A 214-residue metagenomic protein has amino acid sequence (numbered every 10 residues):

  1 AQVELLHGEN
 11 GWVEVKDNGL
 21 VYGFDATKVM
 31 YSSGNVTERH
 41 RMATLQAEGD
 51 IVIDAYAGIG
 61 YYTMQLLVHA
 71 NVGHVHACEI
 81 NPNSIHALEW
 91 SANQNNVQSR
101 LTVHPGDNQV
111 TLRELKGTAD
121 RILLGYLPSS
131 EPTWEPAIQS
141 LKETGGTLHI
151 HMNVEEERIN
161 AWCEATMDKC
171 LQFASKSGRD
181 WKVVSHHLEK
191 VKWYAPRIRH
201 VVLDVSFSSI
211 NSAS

Functional and structural regions predicted by a protein language model:
A1-G34, T44: Non-catalytic substrate-recognition/targeting regions of SAM-dependent transferases
G49-G58: Conserved class I S-adenosyl-L-methionine
I53, V75-C78: Conserved beta-strand positions in the Rossmann-like core of class I SAM-dependent methyltransferases
I59-V72: Conserved SAM-binding loop of SAM-dependent methyltransferases across substrates and taxa, primarily the Class I
G73, G145-G146: Glycine-centered, small-residue-biased loops immediately flanking beta-strands in adenine/cofactor-binding cores
C78-R121, S129-S130: S-adenosyl-L-methionine
V97, L141-T144: Helix-to-beta-strand junctions that scaffold the AdoMet/dcAdoMet cofactor pocket in Class I SAM-dependent enzymes
T118, S130-P136, L148-S214: C-terminal catalytic and target-recognition region of SAM-dependent MTase-like enzymes, primarily methyltransferases
